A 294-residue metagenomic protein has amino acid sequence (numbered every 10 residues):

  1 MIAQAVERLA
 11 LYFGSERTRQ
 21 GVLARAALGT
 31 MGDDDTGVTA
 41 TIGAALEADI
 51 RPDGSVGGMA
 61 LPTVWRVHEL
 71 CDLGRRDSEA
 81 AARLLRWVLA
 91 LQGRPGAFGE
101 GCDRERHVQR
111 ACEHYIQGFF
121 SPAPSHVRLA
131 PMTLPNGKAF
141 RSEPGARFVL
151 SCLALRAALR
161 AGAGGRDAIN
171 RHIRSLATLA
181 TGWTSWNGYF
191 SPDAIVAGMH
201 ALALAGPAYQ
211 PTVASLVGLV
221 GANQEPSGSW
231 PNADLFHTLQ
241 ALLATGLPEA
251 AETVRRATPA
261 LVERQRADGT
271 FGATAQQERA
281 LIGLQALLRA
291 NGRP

Functional and structural regions predicted by a protein language model:
M1-P294: Preference for long, amphipathic alpha-helical scaffolds in soluble/luminal domains and all-alpha bundles
